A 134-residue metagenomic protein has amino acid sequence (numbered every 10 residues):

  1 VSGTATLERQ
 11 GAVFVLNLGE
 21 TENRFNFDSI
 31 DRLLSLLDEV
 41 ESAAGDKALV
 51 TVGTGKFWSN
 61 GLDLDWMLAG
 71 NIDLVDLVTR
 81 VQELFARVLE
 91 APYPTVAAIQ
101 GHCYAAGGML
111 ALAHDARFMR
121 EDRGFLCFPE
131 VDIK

Functional and structural regions predicted by a protein language model:
V1-T54, A86: Conserved CoA-thioester-binding segment of acyl-CoA-metabolizing enzymes
L16, V96, F118-M119: Hydrophobic/aromatic beta-strand patches that form the interior of the parallel beta-sheet core in alpha/beta enzyme
V52-R87, C103: Glycine- (often His-adjacent) and acidic-residue-rich active-site loop that binds/positions the CoA thioester
F85-A97: Conserved catalytic cysteine-centered active-site region of acyl-thioester-dependent Claisen-condensing enzymes
A98-Y104: Glycine-rich beta-to-alpha transition loops that act as phosphate-gripper elements at the mouths of alpha/beta enzyme
Y104-K134: CoA-thioester-processing core
